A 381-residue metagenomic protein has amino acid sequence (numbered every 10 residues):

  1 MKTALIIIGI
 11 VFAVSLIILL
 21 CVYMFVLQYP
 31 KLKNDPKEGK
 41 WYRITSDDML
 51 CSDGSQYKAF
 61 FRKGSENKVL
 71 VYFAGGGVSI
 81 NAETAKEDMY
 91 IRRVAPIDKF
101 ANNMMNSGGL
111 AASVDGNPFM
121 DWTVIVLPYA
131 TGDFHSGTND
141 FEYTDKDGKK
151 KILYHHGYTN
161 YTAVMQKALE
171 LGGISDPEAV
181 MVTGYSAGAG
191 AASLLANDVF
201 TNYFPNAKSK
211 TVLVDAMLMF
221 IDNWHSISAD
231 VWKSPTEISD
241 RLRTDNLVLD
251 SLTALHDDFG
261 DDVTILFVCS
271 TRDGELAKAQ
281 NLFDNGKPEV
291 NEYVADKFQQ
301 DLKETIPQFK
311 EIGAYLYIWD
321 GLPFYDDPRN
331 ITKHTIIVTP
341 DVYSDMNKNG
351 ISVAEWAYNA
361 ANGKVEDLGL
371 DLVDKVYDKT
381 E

Functional and structural regions predicted by a protein language model:
M1-I7: Positively charged n-region of N-terminal signal peptides that target proteins for export
I7-V11, S15-Y185, A189-E381: C-terminal His-loop and adjacent cap/lid subdomain of alpha/beta-hydrolase
